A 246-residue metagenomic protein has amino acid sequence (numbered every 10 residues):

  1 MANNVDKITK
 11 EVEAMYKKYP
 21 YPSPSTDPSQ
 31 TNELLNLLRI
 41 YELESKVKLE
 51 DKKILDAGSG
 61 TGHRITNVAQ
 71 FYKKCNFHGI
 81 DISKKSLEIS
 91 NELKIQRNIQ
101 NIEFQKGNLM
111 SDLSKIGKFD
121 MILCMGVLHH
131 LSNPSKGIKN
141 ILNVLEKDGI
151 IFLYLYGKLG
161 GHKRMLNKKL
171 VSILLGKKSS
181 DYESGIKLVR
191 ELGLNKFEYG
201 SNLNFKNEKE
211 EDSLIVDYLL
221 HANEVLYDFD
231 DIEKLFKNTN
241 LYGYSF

Functional and structural regions predicted by a protein language model:
K18, P28-D51: Conserved alpha-helix/loop element of class I SAM-dependent methyltransferases that forms part of the SAM/SAH-binding
T61-K73: Conserved SAM-binding loop of SAM-dependent methyltransferases across substrates and taxa, primarily the Class I
S83: Conserved SAM/SAH-binding beta-strand->alpha-helix loop
S90-N91: Conserved SAM-binding loop
N98-M110: Conserved SAM-binding strand-loop segment of SAM-dependent methyltransferases
L113-M121: A short acidic, Gly/Pro-enriched loop at the edge of an enzyme's catalytic core that lines a small-molecule cofactor
S135-K147: A short glycine-rich, Lys/Arg-flanked "PGG" loop and its adjoining helix->strand segment in the class I
I151-K196: Conserved class I S-adenosyl-L-methionine
